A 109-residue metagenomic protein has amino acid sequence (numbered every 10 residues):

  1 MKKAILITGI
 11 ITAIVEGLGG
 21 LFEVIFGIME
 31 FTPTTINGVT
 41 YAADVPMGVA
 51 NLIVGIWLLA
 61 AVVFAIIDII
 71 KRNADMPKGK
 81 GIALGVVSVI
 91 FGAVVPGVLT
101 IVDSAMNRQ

Functional and structural regions predicted by a protein language model:
K3-T35, A42-N73, G79-R108: Membrane-embedded alpha-helical segments of small multi-pass membrane proteins
